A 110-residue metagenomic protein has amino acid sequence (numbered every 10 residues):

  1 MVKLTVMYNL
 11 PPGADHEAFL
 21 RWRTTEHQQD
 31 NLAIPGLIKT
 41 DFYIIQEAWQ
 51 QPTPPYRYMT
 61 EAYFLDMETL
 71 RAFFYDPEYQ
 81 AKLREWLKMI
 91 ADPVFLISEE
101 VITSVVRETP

Functional and structural regions predicted by a protein language model:
M1-P110: Macromolecular interaction modules
